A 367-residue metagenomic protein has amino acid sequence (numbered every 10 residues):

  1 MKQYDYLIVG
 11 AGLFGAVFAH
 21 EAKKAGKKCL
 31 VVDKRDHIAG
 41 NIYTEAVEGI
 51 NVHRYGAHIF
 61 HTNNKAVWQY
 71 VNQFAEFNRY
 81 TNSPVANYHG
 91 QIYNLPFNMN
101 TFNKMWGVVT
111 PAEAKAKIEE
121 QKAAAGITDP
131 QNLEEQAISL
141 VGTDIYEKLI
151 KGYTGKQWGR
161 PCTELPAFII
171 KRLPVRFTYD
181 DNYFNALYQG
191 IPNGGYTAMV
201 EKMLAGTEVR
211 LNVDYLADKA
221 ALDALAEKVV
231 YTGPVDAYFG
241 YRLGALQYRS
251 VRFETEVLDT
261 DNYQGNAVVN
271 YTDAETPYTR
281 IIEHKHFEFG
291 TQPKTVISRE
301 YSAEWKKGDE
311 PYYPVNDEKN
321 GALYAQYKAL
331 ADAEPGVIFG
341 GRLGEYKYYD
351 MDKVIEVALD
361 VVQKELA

Functional and structural regions predicted by a protein language model:
Y4, G26, T207, L225-E227 (+1 more regions): Short, well-ordered alpha-helix to beta-strand connector turns
Y4-V31, V362, L366: N-terminal Rossmann-like FAD-binding beta1-loop-alpha1 element of flavoenzymes
H20-E48: Glycine-rich FAD pyrophosphate-binding loop
G40-N41, Y88, N94-L95, Y146 (+6 more regions): Short catalytic/ligand-binding loop motif for oxyanion handling, primarily in non-cytosolic enzymes, centered on
E48-A123: Dinucleotide-binding Rossmann-like beta1-alpha1 core, especially the glycine-rich loop that anchors the ADP
H89-Y93, M99-K228, T232-F239: Active-site/ligand-binding neighborhood in enzyme catalytic cores
Y215-L330: Mid-domain catalytic core of redox enzymes that form a hydrophobic substrate pocket/lid adjacent to a catalytic redox
E310-A367: C-terminal catalytic lobe of FAD-dependent flavoproteins
